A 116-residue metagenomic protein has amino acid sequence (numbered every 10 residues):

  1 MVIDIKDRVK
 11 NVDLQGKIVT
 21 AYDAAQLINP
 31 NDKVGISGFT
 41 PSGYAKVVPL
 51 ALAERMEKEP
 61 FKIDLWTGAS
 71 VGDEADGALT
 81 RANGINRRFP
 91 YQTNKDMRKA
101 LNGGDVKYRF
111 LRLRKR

Functional and structural regions predicted by a protein language model:
M1-R116: Conserved alpha/beta enzyme-core scaffold
